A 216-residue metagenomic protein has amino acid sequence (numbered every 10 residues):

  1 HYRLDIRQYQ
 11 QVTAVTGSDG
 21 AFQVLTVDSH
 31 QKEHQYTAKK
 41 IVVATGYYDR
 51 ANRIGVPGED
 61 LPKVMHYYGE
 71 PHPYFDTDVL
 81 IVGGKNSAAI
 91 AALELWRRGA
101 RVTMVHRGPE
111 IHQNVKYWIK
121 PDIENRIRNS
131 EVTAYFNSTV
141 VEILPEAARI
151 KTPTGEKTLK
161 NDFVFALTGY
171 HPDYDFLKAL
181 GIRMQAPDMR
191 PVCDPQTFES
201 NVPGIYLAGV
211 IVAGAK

Functional and structural regions predicted by a protein language model:
H1: Glycine-rich active-site loop/strand segments that organize a redox cofactor
R7-A38, R97-D188: A Rossmann-like FAD-binding core segment of flavoenzymes
K39-K40, P62, D76-V79: Nucleotide donor/acceptor-binding cores
V43-A44, I81, A166-L167: Redox-cofactor binding/interface segments in oxidoreductases and associated redox assembly factors
V43-E59, Y170-G181: Flavin (primarily FAD) binding-site architecture
G55-E59, E124-N129, E199: Short, conserved catalytic or adaptor-binding loops enriched in Gly and charged residues
Y67-H112, F176, Q196-K216: Rossmann-like dinucleotide/flavin-binding elements
M189, D194-Q196: Conserved blade-ending motifs and adjacent loop-strand segments that build the rim/top face of beta-propeller domains
